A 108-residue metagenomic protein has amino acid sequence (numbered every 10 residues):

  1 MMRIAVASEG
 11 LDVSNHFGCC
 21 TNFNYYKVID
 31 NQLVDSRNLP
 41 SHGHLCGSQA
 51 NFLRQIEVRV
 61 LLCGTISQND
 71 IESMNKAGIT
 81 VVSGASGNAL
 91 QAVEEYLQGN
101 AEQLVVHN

Functional and structural regions predicted by a protein language model:
M2-S41: N-terminal first-folded block
S8, G64-T65, A85-S86: Short secondary-structure boundary segments
G18-C20, I56, K76: Short connector loops at helix/strand junctions that flank enzyme active sites, especially segments positioning acidic
S36-I56, V60: Compact, glycine-rich, soluble single-domain proteins
A50-R54, V60, G64-N75: Amphipathic alpha-helical interaction surfaces in cytosolic regulatory modules
Q68-N108: C-terminal structural segments of small proteins and small subunits
